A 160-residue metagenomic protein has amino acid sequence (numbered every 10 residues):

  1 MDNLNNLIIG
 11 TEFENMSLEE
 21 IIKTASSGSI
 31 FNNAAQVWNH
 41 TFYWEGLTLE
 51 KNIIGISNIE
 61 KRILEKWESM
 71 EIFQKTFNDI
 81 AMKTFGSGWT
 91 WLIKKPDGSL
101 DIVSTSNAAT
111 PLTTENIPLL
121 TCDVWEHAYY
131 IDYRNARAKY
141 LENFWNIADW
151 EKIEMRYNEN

Functional and structural regions predicted by a protein language model:
M1-N160: Feature for soluble, non-membrane regions of globular proteins
